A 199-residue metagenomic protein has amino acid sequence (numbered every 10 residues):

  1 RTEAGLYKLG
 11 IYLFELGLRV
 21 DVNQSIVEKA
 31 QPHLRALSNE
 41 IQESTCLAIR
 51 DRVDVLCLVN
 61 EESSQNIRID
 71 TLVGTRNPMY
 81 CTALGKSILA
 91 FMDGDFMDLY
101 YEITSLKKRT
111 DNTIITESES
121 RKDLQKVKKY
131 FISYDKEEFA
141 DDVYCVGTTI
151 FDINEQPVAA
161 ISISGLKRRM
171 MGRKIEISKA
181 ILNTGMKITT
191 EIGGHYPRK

Functional and structural regions predicted by a protein language model:
R1-A4, K8: Beta-hairpin "wing" of winged helix-turn-helix
E3, D51, I153-N154: Short, ordered coil/turn segments that flank beta-strands lining enzyme active or ligand-binding pockets
A4, T45, C145-G147: Short loop/turn microsegments at loop-to-beta-strand junctions
K8-I103: Amphipathic alpha-helical effector-binding/dimerization core of metabolite-sensing transcriptional regulators
G17-Q24, K108, G165-K167, I192: Short amphipathic alpha-helical interaction patches enriched in hydrophobic/aromatic residues with interspersed Lys/Arg
G85, L89, D93, L182-T189 (+1 more regions): Short amphipathic alpha-helical signal-transduction/dimerization elements
L99, I103-K107, G185-K199: Cysteine/selenocysteine-centered motifs that mediate thiol-based redox chemistry or coordinate metal-sulfur cofactors
T113-K187: Extended hydrophobic
